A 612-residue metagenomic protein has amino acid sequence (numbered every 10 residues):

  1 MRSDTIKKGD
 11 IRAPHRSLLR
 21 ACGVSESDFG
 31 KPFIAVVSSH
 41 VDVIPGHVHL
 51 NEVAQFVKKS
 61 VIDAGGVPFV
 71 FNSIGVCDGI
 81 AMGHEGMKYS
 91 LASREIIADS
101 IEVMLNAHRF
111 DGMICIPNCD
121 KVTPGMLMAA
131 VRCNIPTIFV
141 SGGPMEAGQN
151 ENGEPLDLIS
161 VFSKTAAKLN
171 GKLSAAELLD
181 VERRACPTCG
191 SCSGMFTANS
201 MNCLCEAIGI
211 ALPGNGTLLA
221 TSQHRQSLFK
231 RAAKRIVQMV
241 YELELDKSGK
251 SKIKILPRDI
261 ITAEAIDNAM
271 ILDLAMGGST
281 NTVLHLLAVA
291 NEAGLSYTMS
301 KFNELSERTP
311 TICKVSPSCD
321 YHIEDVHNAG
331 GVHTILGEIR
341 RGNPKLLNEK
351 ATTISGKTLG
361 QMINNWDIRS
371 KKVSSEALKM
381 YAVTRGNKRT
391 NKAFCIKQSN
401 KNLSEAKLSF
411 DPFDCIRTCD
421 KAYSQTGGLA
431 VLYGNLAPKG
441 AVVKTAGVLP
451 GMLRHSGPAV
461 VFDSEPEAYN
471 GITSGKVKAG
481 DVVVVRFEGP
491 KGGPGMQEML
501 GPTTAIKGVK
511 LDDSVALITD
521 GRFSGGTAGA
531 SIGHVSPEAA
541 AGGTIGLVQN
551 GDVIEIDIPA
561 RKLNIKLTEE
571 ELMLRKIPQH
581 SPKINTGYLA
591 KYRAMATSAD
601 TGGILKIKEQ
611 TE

Functional and structural regions predicted by a protein language model:
M1-G46, V53-I74, G79-I80, E85-S90 (+4 more regions): Catalytic or ion-coupling anion/metal-binding cores of large enzyme and transporter domains
E95: Polyanion-binding surfaces on beta-sheet-dominated domains and ring/shell assemblies
L105-M126, I138-G142: A short, small-residue-rich loop immediately preceding and capping a beta-strand
